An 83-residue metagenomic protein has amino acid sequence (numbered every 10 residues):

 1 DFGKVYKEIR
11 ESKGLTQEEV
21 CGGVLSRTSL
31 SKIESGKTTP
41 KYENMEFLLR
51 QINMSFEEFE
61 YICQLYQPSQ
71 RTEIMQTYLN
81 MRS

Functional and structural regions predicted by a protein language model:
D1-S12: A short, Lys/Arg-rich alpha-helix, primarily the initiator
V5, T16, K41-N44: Residues that mark the N-terminal boundary/hinge immediately upstream of a DNA-recognition element
E8, E18-E19, F47: Alpha-helical residues within helix-turn-helix
E11, L25, S35-K37, Q64: Residue-level detection of the helix-turn-helix DNA-binding "recognition helix"
K13-K32: Short alpha-helical DNA-recognition segment
E43-E58: DNA major-groove recognition helix of helix-turn-helix/homeodomain DNA-binding modules
Y61-R82: Short, charged recognition helix plus adjacent turn of helix-turn-helix-like nucleic-acid-binding domains
